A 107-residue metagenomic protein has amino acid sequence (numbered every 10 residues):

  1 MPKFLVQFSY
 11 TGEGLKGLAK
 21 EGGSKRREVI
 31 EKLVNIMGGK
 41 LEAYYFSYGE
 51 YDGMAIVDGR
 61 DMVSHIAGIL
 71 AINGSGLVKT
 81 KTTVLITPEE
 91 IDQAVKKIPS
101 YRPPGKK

Functional and structural regions predicted by a protein language model:
M1-K107: A compositional/biophysical signature of low hydrophobicity enriched in polar/charged and small residues
